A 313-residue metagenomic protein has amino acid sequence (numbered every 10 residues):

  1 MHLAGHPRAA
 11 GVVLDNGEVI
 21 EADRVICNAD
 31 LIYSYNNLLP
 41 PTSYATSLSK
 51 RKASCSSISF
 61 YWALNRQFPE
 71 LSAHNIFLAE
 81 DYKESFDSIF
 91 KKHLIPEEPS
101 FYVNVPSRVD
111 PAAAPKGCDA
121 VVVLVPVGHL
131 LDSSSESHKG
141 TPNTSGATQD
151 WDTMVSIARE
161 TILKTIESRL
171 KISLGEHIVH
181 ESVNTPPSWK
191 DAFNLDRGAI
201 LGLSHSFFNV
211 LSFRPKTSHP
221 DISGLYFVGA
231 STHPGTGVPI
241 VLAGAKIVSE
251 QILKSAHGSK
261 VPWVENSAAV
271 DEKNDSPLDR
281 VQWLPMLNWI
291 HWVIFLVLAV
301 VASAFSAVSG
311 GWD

Functional and structural regions predicted by a protein language model:
M1-P115: Mid-domain catalytic core of redox enzymes that form a hydrophobic substrate pocket/lid adjacent to a catalytic redox
L3, I252-V293: Active-site-proximal substrate-binding core of FAD-dependent oxidoreductases
I26, W62, V123, I162 (+4 more regions): Hydrophobic, well-ordered secondary-structure elements that form the walls of internal hydrophobic environments
A29-Y33, L38, T42, R66 (+4 more regions): A generic secondary-structure signal for well-formed alpha-helical elements
A63-P187: C-terminal segments that line or cap access tunnels to active or ligand-binding sites in enzymes and enzyme-associated
E98, Y102, L163, E167-P234: A glycine-rich dinucleotide-binding beta-alpha-beta segment and adjacent secondary-structure elements that constitute
A230-L253: A conserved FAD-binding loop/helix module that cradles the flavin
Q282-D313: Terminal signal-anchor or tail-anchor transmembrane helices that tether membrane-associated enzymes to cellular
